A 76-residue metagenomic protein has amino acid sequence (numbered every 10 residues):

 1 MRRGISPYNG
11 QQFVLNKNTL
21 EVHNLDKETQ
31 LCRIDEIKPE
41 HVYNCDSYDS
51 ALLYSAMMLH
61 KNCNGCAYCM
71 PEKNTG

Functional and structural regions predicted by a protein language model:
M1-G76: Mature, structured domains enriched in cysteine- and short glycine motifs
